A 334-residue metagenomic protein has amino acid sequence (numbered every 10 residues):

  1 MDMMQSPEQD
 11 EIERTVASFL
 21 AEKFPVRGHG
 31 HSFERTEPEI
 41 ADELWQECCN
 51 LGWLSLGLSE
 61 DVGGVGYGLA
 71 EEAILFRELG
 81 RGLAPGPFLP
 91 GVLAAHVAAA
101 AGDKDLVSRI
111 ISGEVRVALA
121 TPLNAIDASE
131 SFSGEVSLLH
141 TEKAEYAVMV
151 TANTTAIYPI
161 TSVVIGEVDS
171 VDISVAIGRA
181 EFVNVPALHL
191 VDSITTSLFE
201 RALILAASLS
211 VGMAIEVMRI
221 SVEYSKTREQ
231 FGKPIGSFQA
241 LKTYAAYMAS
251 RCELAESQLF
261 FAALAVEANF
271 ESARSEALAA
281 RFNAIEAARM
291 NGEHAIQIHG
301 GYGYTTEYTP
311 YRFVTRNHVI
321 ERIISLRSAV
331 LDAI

Functional and structural regions predicted by a protein language model:
M1-G82, K104, E200-I334: Alpha-helical interface subdomain recognition
V16, L75, L89, V97 (+2 more regions): Hydrophobic aliphatic residue packing
F24, G86-A101: N-terminal glycine-rich flavin-associated loop
A70-E71, P90, A99, Y146-A147 (+5 more regions): Surface-exposed beta-strand edges and their flanking turn/coil or helix-capping segments
L83, H96, K104-R219, E223: FAD-binding core of flavoproteins
F88, L190, F231, I235: Short clusters of hydrophobic/aromatic residues that line enzyme substrate/ligand-binding pockets
